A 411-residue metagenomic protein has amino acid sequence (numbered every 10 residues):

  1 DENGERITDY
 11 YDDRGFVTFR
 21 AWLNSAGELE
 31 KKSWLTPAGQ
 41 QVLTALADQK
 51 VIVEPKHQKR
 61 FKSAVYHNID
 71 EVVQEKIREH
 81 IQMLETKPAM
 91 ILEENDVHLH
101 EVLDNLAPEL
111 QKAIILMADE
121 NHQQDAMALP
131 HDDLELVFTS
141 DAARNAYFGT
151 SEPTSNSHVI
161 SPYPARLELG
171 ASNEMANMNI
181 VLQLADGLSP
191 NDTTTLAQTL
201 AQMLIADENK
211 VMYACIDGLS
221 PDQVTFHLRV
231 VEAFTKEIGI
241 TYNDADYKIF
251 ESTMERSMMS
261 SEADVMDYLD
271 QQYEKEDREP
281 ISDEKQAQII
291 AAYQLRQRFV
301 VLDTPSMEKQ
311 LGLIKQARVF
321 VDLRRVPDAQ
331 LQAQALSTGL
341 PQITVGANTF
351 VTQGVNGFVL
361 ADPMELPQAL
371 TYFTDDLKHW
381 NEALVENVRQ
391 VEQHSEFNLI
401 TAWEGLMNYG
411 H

Functional and structural regions predicted by a protein language model:
D1-E75: Repetitive, compositionally biased segments used for assembly/scaffolding
L134-S155: A short, active-site helix/loop in glycosyltransferases that binds the activated sugar's phosphate group
A165-I281: Conserved catalytic-core segment of nucleotide-activated headgroup transferases in glycan assembly
R296-S306: Active-site donor-binding acidic/aromatic loop of nucleotide-activated sugar and phosphosugar transferases involved
Q310-D328, L340: Acidic donor-binding loop of glycosyltransferase active sites
P341-V345: Short hydrophobic beta-strand element within catalytic cores of glycosyltransferases and related nucleotide-activated
F350-Y372: Change "using UDP/GDP/dTDP sugars" to "using nucleotide sugars
K378-N408: A charged, aromatic-enriched C-terminal amphipathic alpha-helix characteristic of glycosyltransferases across folds
